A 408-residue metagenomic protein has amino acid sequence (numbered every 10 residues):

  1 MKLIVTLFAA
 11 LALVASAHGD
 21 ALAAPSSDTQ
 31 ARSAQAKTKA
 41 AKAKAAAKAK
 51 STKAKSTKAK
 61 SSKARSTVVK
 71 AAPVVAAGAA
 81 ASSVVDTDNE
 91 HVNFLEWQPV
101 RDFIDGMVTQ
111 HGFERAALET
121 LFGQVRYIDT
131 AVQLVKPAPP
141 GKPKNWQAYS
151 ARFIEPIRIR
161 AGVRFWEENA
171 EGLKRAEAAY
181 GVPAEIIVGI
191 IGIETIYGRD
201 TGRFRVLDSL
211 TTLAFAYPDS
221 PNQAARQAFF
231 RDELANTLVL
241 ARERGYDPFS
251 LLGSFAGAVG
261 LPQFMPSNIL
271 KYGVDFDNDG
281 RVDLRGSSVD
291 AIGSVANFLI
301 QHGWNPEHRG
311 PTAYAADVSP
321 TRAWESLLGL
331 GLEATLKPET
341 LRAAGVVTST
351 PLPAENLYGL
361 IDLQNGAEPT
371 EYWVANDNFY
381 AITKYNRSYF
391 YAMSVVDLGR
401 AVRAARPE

Functional and structural regions predicted by a protein language model:
M1-A24: Sec-dependent N-terminal signal peptides
A12, D317-E408: C-terminal soluble interaction/assembly domains
A34-K44, K50-E168, K174-E177: An acidic, Gly/Ser/Thr/Pro-rich helix-cap/linker signature
F113-F122, P183-G189, P248-G253, D279-V282 (+2 more regions): Surface-exposed patches in mature extracellular/periplasmic domains of secreted proteins
A116-K142, I191-T195, R205-T212, A315-T321: Acidic helix-start/capping segments at beta-turn-to-alpha-helix junctions
R126-Y127, E194-G198, A258, N305 (+3 more regions): Solvent-exposed loop/turn segments at secondary-structure junctions within structured extracellular/periplasmic domains
P143-S294, I300: Acidic/His-rich structured neighborhood in mature extracellular/periplasmic domains
R281-E333, K337: Ligand-binding pocket segment of bilobal, Venus flytrap-like solute-binding proteins
